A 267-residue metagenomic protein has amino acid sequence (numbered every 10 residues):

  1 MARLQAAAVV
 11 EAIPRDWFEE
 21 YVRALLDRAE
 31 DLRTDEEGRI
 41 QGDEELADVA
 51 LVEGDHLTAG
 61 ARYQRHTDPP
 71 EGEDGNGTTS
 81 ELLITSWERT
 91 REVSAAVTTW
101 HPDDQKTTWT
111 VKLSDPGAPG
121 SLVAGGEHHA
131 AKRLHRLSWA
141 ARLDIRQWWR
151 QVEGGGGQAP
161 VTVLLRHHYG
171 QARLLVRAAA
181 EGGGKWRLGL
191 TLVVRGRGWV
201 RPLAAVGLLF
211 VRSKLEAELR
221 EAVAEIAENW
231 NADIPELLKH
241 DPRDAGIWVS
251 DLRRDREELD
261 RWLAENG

Functional and structural regions predicted by a protein language model:
M1-A131: Hydrophobic ligand-binding cavity/cleft-lining segments
M1-A7, L252-G267: Actinobacteria-biased recognition of intrinsically disordered, low-complexity terminal regions
A12, T58, D104, L134 (+4 more regions): Alpha-helical structural elements
E19, D31, D35, A95 (+3 more regions): Broad hydrophobic/π-residue packing in well-ordered secondary structure
V97-E216: Beta-strand/loop substructures that line and gate deep hydrophobic ligand-binding cavities in soluble
G183, V194, I234-D244, A264-G267: Long alpha-helical, hydrophobic tracts
A204-D260: A conserved amphipathic terminal alpha-helix motif
